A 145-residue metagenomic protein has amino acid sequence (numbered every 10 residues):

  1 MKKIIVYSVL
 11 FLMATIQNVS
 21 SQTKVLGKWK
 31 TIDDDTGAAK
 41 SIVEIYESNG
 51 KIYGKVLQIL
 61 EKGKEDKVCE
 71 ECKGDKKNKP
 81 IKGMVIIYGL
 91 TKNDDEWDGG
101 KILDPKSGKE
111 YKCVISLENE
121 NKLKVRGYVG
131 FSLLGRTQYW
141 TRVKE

Functional and structural regions predicted by a protein language model:
M1-K24: Bacterial Sec-dependent N-terminal signal peptides
T23-A38, Q138-E145: K/E-rich alpha-helical interaction surfaces of small helical-bundle regulatory domains
T23-K28, N93-G100, N121-K124: Short, hydrophobic/aromatic-rich segments at coil-to-beta transitions
D33, A38-L103, E110-Y111: Central antiparallel beta-sheet cores of small beta-barrel/beta-sandwich binding domains
D34-T36, P105, S116, G130-F131: Short polar/acidic secondary-structure junctions
Y46, T91, S116-L117, T141: Well-ordered beta-strand positions
E120-K122, V129-E145: Edge beta-strand at a domain terminus
